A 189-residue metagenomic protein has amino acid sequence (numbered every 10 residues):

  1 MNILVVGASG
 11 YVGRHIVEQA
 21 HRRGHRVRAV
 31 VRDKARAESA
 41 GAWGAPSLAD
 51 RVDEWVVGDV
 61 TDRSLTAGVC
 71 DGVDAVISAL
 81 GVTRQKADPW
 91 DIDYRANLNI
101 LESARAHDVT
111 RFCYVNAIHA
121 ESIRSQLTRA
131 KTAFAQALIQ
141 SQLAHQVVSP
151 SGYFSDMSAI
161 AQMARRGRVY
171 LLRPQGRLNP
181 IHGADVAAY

Functional and structural regions predicted by a protein language model:
N2, R26-R28, T110-R111, A144: Residues at the starts of beta-strands that form the adenosine-phosphate
I3-R26, V30-R32: N-terminal Rossmann NAD(P)H-binding glycine-rich loop of SDR-like oxidoreductase domains
L4, R14, A35-S39, W43-N99 (+2 more regions): NAD(P)H-binding glycine-rich loop region in Rossmannoid oxidoreductase-like domains and their noncatalytic homologs
V12, V76, V186-Y189: Non-catalytic, hydrophobic alpha-helical segments
V30-R32, S78-A79, V148: The conserved SAM/SAH-binding core of class I Rossmann-like methyltransferase domains, concentrating on the hydrophobic
V52-D53, H145, V169: Short, conserved active-site loop motifs that form the nucleotide-linked donor/cofactor pocket
V82-R165: Glycine-/Pro-rich loop/turn segments that contact NAD(P) or position catalytic residues in Rossmann-like domains
I160-I181, D185: A conserved pocket-lining segment of Rossmann-fold NAD(P)-dependent short-chain dehydrogenase/reductase
